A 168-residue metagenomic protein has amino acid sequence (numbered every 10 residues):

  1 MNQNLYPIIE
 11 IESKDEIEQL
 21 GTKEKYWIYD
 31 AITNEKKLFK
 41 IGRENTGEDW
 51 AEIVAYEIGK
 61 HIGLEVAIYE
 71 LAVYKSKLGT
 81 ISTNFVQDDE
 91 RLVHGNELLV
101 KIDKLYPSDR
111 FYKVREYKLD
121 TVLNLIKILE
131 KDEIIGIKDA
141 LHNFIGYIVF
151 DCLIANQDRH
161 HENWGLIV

Functional and structural regions predicted by a protein language model:
M1-R110: Conserved ATP-binding subdomain of kinase catalytic cores across diverse folds
I102-N124, I128: Long, hydrophobic/aromatic-enriched structural stretches that serve as scaffold segments
D120-V168: Conserved kinase catalytic-core segment
